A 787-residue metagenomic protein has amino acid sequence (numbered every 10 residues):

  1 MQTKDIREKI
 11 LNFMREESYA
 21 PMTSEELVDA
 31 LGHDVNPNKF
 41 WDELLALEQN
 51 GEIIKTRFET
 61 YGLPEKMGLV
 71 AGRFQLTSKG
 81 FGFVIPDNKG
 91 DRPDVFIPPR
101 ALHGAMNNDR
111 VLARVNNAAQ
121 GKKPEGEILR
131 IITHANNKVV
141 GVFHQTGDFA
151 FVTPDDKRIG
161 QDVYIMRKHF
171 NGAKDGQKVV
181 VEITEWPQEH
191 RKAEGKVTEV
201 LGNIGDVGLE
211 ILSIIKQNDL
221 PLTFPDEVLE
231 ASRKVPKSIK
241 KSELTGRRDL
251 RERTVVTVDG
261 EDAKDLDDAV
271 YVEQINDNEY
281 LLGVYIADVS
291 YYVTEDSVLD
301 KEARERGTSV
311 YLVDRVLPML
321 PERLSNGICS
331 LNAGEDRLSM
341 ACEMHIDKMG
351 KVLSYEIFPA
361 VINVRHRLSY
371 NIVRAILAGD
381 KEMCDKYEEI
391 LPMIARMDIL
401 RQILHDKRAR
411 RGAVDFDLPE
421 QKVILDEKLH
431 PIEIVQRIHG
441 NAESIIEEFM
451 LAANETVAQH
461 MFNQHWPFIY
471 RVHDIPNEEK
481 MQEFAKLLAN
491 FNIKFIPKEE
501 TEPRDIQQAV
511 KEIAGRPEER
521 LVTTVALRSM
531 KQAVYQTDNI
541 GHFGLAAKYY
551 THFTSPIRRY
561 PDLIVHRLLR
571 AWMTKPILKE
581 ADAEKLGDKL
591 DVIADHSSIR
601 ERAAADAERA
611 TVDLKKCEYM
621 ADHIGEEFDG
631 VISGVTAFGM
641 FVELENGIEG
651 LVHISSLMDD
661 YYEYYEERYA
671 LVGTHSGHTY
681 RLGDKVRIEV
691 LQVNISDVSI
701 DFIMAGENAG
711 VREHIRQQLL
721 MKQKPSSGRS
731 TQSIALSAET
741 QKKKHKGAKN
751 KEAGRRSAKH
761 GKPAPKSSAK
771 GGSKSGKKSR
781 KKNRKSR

Functional and structural regions predicted by a protein language model:
M1-I286, S290-D336, R367, R374-A375 (+2 more regions): Charge-lined substrate channels and their catalytic hotspots, especially those that engage the 3′ end of RNA
D29, V180, E185-W186, S213-L220 (+4 more regions): Electropositive polyanion-binding surfaces
E52, R110, K178, K351 (+2 more regions): Residue-level marker of beta-strand positions
N88-D91, A101-G104, T636-I648: Basic/aromatic-rich interaction segments and small domains that mediate binding to polyanionic partners
D109, H653-S696, I700, V711-I734: Intrinsically disordered, low-complexity linker and terminal regions at domain boundaries
A113, V181, V635, I688-V690: A generic structural signal for residues embedded in beta-strands
V258, I703-R712: Positively charged, low-complexity, intrinsically disordered RNA-binding extensions
